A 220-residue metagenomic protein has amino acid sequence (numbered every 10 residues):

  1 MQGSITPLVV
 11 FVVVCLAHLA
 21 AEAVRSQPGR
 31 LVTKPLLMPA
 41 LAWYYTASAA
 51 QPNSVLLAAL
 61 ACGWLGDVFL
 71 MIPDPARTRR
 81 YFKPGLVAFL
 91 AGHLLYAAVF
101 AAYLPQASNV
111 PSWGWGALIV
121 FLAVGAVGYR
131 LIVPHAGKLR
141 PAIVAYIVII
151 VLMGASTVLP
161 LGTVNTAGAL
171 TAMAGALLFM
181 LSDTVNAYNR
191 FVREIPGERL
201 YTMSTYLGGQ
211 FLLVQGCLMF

Functional and structural regions predicted by a protein language model:
M1-F220: Polytopic alpha-helical membrane-helix bundles and their juxtamembrane interface segments in multi-pass membrane
